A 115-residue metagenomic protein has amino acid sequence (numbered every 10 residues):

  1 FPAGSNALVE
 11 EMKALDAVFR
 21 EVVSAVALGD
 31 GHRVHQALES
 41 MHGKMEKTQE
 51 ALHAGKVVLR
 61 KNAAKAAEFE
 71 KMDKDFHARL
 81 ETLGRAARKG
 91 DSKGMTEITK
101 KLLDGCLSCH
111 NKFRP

Functional and structural regions predicted by a protein language model:
F1-L103: Extracytoplasmic c-type cytochrome modules immediately beyond a signal peptide or single-pass transmembrane anchor
L102-R114: The canonical Cys-X-X-Cys-His
